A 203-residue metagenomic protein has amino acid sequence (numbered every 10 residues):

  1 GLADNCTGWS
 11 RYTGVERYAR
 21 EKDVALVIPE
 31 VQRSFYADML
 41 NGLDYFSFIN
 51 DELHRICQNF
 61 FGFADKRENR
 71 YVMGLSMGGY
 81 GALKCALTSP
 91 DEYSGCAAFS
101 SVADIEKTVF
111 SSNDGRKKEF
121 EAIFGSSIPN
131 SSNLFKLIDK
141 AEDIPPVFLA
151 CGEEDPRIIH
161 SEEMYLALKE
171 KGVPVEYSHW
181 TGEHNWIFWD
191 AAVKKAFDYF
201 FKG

Functional and structural regions predicted by a protein language model:
G1-G203: Non-catalytic cap/lid and distal C-terminal segments of serine-dependent acyl enzymes
